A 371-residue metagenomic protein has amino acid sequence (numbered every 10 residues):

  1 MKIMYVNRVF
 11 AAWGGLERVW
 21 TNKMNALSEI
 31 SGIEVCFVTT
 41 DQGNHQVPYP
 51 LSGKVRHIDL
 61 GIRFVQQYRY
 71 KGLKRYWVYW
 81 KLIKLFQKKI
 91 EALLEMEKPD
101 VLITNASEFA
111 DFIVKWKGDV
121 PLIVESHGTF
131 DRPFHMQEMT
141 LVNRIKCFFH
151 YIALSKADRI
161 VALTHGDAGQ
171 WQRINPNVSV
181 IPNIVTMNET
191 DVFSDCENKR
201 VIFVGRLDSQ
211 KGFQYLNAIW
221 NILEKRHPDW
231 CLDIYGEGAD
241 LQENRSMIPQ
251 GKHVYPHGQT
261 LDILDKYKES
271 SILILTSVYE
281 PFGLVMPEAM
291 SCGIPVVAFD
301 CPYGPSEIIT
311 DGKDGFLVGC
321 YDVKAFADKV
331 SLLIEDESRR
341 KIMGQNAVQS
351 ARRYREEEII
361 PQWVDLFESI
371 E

Functional and structural regions predicted by a protein language model:
Y5-W13, A26, I30-W77, Q170 (+1 more regions): N-terminal strand-loop element at the rim of the active site of nucleotide-sugar-dependent glycosyltransferases
G14-N22, K199-I222, A239-Q242, K324: A conserved mid-protein helix/loop that constitutes part of the nucleotide-sugar donor-binding site
E91-A92, T140-I160: Membrane-proximal helix-turn-helix segments that form the acceptor-binding/catalytic region of lipid-linked
T104-F109, S126: Short His-centered aromatic/hydrophobic patch
G166, I184: Carbohydrate-associated surface elements
Q259, V278: Aromatic "clamp/platform" in nucleotide-sugar-dependent glycosyltransferases that forms part of the donor/acceptor
P295-F299: Short hydrophobic beta-strand element within catalytic cores of glycosyltransferases and related nucleotide-activated
T310-G312, F316-V323, S331-S338, R352: Conserved acidic donor-binding segment of nucleotide-sugar-dependent glycosyltransferases
